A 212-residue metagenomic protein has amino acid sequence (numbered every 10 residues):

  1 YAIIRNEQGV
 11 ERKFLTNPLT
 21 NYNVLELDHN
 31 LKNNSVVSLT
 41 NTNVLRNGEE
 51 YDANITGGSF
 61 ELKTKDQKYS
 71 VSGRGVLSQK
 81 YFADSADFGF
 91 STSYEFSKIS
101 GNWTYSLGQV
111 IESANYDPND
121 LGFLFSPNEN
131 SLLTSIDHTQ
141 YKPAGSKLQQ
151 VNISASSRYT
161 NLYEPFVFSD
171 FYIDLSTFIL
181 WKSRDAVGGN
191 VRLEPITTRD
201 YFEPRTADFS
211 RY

Functional and structural regions predicted by a protein language model:
Y1-Y51: A conserved hydrophobic secondary-structure block that centers on an alpha-helix together with its immediately flanking
E11-K13, N23-L25, R46, G57-S59 (+3 more regions): Residue-level detector of functional hotspots within protein domains
N23, S35-L39, N54-F60, Y69-G73 (+1 more regions): Extended, hydrophobic alpha-helical segments in both membrane/secreted and soluble proteins
L27, G57-F60, L107, I136: Conserved structural-core and active-site-/substrate-pathway-adjacent residues in large, well-folded domains of enzymes
A53, D66-Y212: Exposed, low-structure sequence patches enriched in small/polar residues
